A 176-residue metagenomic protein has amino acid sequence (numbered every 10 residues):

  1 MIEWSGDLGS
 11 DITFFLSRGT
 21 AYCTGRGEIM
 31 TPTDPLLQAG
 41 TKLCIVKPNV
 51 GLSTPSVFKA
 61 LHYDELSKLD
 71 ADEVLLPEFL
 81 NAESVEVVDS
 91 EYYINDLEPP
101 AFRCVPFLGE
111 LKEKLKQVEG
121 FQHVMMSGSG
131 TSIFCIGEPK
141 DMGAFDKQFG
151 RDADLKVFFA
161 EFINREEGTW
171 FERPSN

Functional and structural regions predicted by a protein language model:
M1-E28: Gly/Ser-rich oxyanion-binding loop with an adjacent helix/lid that shapes the negatively charged ligand pocket
G6-D7, T13-L16, T33-A39, M125-S127: Solvent-exposed alpha-helices and their adjacent loops that cap or buttress functional pockets in soluble metabolic
Y22-H123, K140, F145-A153, F158-N176: Conserved, helical-rich catalytic subdomain that frames metal- and/or nucleotide-binding sites in enzyme alpha/beta
F134-I136: Short hydrophobic/aromatic beta-strand micro-patches that form the beta-sheet surface supporting nucleotide- or nucleic
